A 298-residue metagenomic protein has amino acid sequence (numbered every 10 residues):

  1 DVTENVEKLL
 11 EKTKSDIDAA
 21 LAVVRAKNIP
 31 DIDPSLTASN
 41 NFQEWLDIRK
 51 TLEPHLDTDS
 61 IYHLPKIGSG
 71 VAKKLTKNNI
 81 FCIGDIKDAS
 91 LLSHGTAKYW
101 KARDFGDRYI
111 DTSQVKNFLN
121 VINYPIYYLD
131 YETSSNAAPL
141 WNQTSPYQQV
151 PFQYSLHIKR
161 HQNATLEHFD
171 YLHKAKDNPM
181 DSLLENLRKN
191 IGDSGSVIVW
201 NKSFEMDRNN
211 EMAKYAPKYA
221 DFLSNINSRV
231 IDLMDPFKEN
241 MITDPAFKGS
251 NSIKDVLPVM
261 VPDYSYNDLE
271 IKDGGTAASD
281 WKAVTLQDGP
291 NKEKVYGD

Functional and structural regions predicted by a protein language model:
D1-R25, H168-A278: Conserved DEDDh/DEDDy metal-dependent 3′-5′ exonuclease domain
T3-S69: Long, highly charged, low-complexity intrinsically disordered interaction regions that mediate electrostatic DNA/RNA
P54, P65, N79, R108-T112 (+9 more regions): Active-site-proximal structural scaffolding
L56-K101: Helix-hairpin-helix
C82-G84, Y109, S134-A138, N163-A164 (+3 more regions): Flexible loop/turn segments at secondary-structure boundaries
H94-F118: Charged, flexible boundary elements
S113-I191: Conserved RNase H-like, two-metal-ion catalytic cores of nucleic-acid enzymes
Y264-D298: C-terminal or mid-to-C-terminal helical accessory/interaction module adjacent to the motor/catalytic core
